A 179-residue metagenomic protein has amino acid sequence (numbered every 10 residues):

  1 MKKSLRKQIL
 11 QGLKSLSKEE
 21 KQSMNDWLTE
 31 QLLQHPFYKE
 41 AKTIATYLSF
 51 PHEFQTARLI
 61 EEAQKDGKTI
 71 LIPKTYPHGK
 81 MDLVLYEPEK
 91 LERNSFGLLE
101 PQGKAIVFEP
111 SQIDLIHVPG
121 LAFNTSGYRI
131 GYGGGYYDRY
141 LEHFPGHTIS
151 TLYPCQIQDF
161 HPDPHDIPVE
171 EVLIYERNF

Functional and structural regions predicted by a protein language model:
M1-S111: N-terminal active-site beta-alpha-beta segment that forms phosphate/nucleotide-binding and substrate-recognition loops
Q11, S15, K65, S111-L115 (+2 more regions): Surface-exposed, charge/polar-rich loops and edge strands
T46, V118-P119, I174: Redox-cofactor binding/interface segments in oxidoreductases and associated redox assembly factors
S49, L121, R177: Flexible loop residues that form catalytic and substrate-binding hotspots at small-molecule/glycan-binding clefts
E61, G131-Y136: Charged helix-capping and loop-helix junction motifs
P73, Y132, T151: Replace "coordinates the UDP/GDP/TDP-sugar" with "coordinates nucleotide-activated sugar donors
V84, V118, N124: Anionic-ligand binding patches
